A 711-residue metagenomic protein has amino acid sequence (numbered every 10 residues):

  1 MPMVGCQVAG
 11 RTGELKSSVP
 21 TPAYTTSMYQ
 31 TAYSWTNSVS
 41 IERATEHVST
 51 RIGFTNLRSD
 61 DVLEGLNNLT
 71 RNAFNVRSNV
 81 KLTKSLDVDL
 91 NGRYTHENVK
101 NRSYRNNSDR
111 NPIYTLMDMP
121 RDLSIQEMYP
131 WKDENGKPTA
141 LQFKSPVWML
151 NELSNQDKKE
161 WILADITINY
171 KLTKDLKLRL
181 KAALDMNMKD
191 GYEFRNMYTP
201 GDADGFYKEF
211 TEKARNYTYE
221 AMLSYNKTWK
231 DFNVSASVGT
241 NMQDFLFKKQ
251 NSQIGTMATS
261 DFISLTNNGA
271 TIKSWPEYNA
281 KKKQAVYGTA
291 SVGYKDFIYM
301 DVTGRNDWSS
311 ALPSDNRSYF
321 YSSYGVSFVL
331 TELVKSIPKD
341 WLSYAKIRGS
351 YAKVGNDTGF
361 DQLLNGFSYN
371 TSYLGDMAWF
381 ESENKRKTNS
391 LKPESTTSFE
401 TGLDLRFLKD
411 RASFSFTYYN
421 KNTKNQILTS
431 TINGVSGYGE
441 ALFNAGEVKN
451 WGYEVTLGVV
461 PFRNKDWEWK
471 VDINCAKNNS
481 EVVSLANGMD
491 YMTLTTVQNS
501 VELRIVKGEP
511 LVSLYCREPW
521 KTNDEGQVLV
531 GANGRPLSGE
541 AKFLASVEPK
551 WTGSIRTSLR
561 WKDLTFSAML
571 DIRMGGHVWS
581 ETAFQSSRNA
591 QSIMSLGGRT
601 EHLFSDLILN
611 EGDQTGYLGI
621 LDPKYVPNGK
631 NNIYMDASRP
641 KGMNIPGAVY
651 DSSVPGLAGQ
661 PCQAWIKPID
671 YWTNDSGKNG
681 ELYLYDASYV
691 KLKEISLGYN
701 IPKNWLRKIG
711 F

Functional and structural regions predicted by a protein language model:
M1-L66, S103-N106, W131-Q156, N169-K171 (+7 more regions): Residues embedded in well-ordered regular secondary structure
G5-S17, M377-N384, N422-A445, S480-V547 (+1 more regions): Surface-exposed, extracytoplasmic segments of Gram-negative outer-membrane nutrient-acquisition systems
L15-K16, T95, K100-W161, A214 (+2 more regions): Acidic/polar loop-and-plug regions of large Gram-negative outer-membrane beta-barrel proteins
M28-Y29, T36-S59, N75-K81, D89-N91 (+4 more regions): Predominantly transmembrane beta-strands of Gram-negative outer membrane beta-barrel pores used for transport
W35, R77-L86, N91-H96, K137-R195 (+4 more regions): Extracellular/periplasmic, surface-exposed regions of secreted and cell-surface proteins
I41-F54, S558-W561, Y689-I701: Hydrophobic/aromatic-rich, well-ordered segments within soluble, folded domains that form packed cores
